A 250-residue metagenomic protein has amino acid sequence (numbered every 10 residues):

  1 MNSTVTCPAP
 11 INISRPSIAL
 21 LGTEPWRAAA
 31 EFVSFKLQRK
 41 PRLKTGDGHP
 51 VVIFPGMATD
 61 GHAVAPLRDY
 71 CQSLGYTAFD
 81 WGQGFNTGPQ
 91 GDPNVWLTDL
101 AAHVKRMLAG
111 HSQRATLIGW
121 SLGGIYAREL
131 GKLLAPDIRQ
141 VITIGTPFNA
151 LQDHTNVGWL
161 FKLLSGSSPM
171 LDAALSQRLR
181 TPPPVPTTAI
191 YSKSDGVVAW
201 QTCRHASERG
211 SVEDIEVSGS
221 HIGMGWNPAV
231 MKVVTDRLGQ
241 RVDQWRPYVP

Functional and structural regions predicted by a protein language model:
M1-I53, A58-Y70, L74, G110 (+1 more regions): Flexible, membrane-associating and regulatory peripheral segments of lipid-active enzymes
N2-F32, T155, K162-S165, R180-V185 (+4 more regions): Alpha/beta hydrolase fold serine-hydrolase catalytic domain that processes acyl esters and thioesters
I11-P16, R39-P41, T146-D153, S176-Q177 (+1 more regions): A broad, low-specificity signal for short, low-complexity segments enriched in glycine/proline and polar/charged
R39-L43, G131-K132, S176-R180, T202-H205: Short, flexible, glycine/charge-rich loop motifs used to bind or transfer phosphoryl groups or to couple energy/partner
H49-H62, P66, Q72-G84, G88-V185 (+1 more regions): Serine-dependent carboxylesterase/thioesterase catalytic core of lipase-like alpha/beta-hydrolase/SGNH enzymes
R68, G131, A135-P136, V157 (+4 more regions): Generic secondary-structure boundary signal with a strong preference for alpha-helix termini
P183-P250: C-terminal catalytic-base region of ester-bond hydrolases, centering on the histidine of the charge-relay
